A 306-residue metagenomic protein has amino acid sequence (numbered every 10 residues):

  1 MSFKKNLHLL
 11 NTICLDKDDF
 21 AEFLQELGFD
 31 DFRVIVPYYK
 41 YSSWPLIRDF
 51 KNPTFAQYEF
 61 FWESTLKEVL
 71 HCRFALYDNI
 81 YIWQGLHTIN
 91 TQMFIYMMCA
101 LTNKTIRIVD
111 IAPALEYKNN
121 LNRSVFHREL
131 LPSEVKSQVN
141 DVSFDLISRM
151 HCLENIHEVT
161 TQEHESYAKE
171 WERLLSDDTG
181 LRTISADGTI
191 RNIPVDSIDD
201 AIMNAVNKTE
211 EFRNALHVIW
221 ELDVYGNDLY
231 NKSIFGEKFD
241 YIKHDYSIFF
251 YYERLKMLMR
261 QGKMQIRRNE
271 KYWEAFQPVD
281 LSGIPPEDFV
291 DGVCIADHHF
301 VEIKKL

Functional and structural regions predicted by a protein language model:
M1-F61: A structured, charge-rich N-terminal accessory region that forms the first stable segment of a protein and links
L9-L10, A75-I89: Acidic beta-strand-to-loop metal/phosphate-binding motif
Q25-G28, F74-A75, I95-T105: Short, surface-exposed basic-aromatic patches at helix termini and helix-loop junctions that form
S42-Y81, K104: A broadly used, surface-exposed interaction patch
F126-W220: A conserved mid-domain beta-alpha-beta active-site/ligand-binding segment of alpha/beta enzyme cores
E210-I242: Short acidic, hydrophobic short linear motifs in intrinsically disordered regions
K243-R260: Short amphipathic alpha-helical interaction segments
K256-L306: C-terminal engagement modules used by replication, chromatin/transcription, nuclear envelope/ESCRT, and ubiquitin
